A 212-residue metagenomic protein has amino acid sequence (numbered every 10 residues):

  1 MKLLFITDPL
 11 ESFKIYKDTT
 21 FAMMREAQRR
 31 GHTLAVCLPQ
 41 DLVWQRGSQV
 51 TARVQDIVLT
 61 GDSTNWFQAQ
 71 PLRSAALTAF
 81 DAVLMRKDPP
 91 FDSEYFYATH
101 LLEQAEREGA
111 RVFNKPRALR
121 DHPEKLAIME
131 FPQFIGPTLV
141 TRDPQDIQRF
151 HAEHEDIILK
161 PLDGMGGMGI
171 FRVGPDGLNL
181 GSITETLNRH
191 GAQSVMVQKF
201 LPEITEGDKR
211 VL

Functional and structural regions predicted by a protein language model:
M1-L4: Extreme N-terminal starter segment of soluble prokaryotic enzymes
T7-D8: Extended, domain-scale alpha-helical bundle/helix-rich regions
E11-V140, D146: Conserved N-proximal alpha/beta basic substrate-recognition cap immediately N-terminal to, or forming the N-lobe
F13, E26-T33, A152, I158 (+1 more regions): Extended hydrophobic/aromatic-rich secondary-structure runs
T20, Q145, A152-D156, D163-L212: Phosphate-binding site of ATP-dependent enzymes
Q28, E106, H151, L187-N188: N-terminal cationic-hydrophobic initiation segments that often serve targeting/anchoring roles
A35, V112-F113, I158, M196-Q198: Structural detector of well-ordered beta-strand residues that form the stable sheet scaffold of enzyme domains
G61, P161-D163: Short acidic, glycine-rich loop/turn motifs
